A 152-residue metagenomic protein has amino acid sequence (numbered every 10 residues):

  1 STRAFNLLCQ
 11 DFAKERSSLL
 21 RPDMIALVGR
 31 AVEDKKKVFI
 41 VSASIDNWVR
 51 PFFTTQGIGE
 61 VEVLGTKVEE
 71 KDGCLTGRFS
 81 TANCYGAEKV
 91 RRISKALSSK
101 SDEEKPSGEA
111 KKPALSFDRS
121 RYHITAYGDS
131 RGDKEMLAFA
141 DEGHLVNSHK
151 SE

Functional and structural regions predicted by a protein language model:
T2-E152: C-terminal cap/substrate-recognition subdomain and adjoining C-terminal extension of metal-dependent phosphatase-like
